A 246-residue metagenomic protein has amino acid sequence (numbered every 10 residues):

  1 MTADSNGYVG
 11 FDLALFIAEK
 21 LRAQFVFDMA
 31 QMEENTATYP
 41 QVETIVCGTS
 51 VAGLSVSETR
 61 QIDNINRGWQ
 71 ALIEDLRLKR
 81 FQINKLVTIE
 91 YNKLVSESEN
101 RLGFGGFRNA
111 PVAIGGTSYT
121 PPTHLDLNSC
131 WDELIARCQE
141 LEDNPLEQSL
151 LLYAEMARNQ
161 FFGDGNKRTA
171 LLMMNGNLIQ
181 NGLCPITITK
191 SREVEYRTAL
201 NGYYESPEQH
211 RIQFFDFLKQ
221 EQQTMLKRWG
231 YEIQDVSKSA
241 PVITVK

Functional and structural regions predicted by a protein language model:
M1-K246: FIC/Doc superfamily catalytic core
